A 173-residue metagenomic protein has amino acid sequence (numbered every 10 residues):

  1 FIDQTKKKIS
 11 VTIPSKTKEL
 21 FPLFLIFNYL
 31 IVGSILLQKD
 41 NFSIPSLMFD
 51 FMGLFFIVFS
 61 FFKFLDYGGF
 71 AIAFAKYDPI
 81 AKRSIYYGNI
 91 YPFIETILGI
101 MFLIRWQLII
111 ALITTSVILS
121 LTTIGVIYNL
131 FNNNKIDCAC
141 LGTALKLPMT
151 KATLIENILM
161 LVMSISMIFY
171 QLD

Functional and structural regions predicted by a protein language model:
F1-K6: Soluble N-terminal domains of membrane-associated systems
K8-D173: Membrane-interfacial helix-loop segments of redox and metal-homeostasis proteins, especially TM-loop-TM junctions
